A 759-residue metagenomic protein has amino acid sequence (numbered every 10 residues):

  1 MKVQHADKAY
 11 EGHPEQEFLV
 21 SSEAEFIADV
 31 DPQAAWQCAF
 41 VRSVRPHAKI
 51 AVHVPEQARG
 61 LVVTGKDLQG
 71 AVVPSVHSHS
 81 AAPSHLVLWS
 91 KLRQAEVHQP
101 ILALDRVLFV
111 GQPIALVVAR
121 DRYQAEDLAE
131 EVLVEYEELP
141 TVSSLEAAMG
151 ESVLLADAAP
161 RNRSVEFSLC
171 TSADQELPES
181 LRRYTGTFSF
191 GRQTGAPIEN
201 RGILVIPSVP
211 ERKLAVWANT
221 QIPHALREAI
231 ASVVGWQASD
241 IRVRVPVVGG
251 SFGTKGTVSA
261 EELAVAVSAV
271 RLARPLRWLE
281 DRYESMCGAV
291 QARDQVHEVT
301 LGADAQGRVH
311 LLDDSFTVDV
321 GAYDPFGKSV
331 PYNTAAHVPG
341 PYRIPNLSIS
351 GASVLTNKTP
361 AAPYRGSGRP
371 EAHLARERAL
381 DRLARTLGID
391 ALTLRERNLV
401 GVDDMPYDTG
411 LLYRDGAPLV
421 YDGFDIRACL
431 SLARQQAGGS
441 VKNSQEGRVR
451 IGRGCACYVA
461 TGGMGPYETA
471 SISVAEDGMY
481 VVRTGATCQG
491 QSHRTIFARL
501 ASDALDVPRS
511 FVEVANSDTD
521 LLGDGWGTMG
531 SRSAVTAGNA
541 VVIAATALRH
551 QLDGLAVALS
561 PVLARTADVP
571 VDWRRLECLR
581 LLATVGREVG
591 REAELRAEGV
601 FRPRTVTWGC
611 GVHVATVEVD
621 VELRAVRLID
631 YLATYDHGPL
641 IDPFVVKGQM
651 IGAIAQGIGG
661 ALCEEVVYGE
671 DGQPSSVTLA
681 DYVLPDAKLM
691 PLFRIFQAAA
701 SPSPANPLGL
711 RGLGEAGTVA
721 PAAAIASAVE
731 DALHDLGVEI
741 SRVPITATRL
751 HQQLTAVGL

Functional and structural regions predicted by a protein language model:
M1-A159: Flexible, low-hydrophobicity surface segments
A9-Y10, P14-S22, H79-V97, R161-I203 (+2 more regions): Glycine-rich loop/linker segments at domain edges
S22, L61-K66, F109, Y184-G186 (+11 more regions): General beta-strand structural signal in soluble alpha/beta enzymes
K66-D67, A81-H85, L92, G235-D240 (+5 more regions): C-terminal catalytic domains of large/alpha subunits in multi-subunit enzymes
V73-H77, L128-E131, A218, R227-A229 (+12 more regions): Short acidic, glycine/serine/threonine-rich loops at helix termini
D105-R106, Q237-V245, V270-D281, M286: Conserved catalytic cysteine-centered active-site region of acyl-thioester-dependent Claisen-condensing enzymes
E151-V234, G401-M479, R499, S675-R694: Helix-loop-helix junctions that connect adjacent transmembrane helices in secondary transporters/permeases, recognized
V247, S251-A273, R277-L279, H493-L500: Thiamine diphosphate
